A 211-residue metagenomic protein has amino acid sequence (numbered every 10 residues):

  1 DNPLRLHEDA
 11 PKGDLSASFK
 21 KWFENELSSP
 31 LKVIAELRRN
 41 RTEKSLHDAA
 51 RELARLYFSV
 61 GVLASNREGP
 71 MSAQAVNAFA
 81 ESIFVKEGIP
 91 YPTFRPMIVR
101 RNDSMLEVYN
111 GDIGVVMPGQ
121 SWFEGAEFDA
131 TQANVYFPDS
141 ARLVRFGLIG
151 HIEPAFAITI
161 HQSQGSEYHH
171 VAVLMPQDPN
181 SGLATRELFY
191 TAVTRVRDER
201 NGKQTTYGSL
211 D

Functional and structural regions predicted by a protein language model:
D1-L106: Conserved helicase motor core of P-loop NTPases
Q74, V108-N110, L183: Non-catalytic, surface-exposed connector residues within folded enzymatic/regulatory domains
F94, N110-I113: Glycine-centered loop/turn motifs
D112-D211: C-terminal accessory regions
